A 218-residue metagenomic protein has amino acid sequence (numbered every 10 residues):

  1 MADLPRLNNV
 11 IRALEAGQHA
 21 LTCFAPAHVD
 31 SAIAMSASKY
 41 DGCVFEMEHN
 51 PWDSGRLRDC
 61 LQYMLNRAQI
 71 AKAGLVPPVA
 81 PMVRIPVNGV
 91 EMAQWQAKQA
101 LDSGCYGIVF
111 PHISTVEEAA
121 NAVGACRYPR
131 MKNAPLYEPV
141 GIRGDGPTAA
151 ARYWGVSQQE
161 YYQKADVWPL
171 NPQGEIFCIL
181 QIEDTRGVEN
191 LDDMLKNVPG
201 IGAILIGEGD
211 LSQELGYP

Functional and structural regions predicted by a protein language model:
M1-P218: Expand to "…catalyze enediolate/carbanion chemistry for C-C bond making/breaking, isomerization, decarboxylation
